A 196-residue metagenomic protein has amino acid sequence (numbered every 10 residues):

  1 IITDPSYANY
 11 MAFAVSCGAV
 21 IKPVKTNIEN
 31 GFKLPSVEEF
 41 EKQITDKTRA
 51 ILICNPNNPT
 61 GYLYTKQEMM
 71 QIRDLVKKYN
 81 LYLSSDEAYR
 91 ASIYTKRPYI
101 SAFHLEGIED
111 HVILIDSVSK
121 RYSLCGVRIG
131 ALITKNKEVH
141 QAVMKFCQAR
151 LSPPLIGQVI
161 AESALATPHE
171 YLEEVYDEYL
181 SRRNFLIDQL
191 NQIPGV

Functional and structural regions predicted by a protein language model:
I1, K22, S84, I113-I115: Structural detector of well-ordered beta-strand residues that form the stable sheet scaffold of enzyme domains
I1-A14: Conserved PLP-anchoring active-site segment centered on the Schiff-base-forming lysine
D4, P23-I28: Short beta->alpha connector loops at strand-helix junctions that form conserved, small/polar/Pro-enriched
Y10, I72, A102: Aromatic/hydrophobic pocket-lining residues that form π-stacking "cages" and hydrophobic walls in ligand
A19, K78-Y82, I108-D110: A short helix->loop->beta-strand "cap" motif at the edges of active sites that frequently abuts
T26-R97: Active-site phosphate-binding strand-loop segment of PLP-dependent enzymes
H111-G195: PLP-dependent aminotransferase class I/II
